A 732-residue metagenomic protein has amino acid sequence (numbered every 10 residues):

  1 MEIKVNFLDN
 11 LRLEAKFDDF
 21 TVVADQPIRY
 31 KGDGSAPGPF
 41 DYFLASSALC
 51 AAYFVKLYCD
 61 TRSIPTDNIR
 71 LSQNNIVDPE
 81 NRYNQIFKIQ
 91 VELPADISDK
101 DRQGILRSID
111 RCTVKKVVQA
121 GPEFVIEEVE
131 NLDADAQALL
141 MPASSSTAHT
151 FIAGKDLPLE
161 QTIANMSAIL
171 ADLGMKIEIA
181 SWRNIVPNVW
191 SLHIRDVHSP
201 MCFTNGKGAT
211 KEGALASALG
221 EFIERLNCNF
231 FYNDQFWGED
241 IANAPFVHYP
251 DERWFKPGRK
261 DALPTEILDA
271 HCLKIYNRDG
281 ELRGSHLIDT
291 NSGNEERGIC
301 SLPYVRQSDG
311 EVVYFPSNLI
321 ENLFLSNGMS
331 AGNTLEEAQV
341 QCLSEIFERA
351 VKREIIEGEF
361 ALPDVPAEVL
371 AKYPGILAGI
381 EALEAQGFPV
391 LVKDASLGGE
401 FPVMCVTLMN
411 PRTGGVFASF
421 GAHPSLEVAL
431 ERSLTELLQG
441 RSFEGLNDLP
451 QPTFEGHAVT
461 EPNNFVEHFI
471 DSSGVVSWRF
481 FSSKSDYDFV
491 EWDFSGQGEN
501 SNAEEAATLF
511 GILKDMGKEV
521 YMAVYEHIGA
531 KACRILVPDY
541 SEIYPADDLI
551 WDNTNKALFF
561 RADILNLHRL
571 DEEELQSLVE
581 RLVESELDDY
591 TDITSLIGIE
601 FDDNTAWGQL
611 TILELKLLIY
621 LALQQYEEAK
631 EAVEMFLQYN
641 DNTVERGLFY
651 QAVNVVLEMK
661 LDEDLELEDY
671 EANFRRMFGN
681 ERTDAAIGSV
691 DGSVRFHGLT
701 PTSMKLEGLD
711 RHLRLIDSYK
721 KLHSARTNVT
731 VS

Functional and structural regions predicted by a protein language model:
M1-A45, V55-L140: Extended beta-strand/beta-hairpin segments
D18-A24, P37-G38, Y53-F54, I163-M166 (+2 more regions): Short acidic/polar alpha-helix capping motifs at helix-coil junctions
A45-S46, D99, L370, N500: Residue-level marker of alpha-helix boundaries and capping positions
S47-A51: Alpha-helical metal-binding/catalytic segments enriched in His/Glu/Asp
A136-S732: Helix-biased "structured C-terminal domain" signature
